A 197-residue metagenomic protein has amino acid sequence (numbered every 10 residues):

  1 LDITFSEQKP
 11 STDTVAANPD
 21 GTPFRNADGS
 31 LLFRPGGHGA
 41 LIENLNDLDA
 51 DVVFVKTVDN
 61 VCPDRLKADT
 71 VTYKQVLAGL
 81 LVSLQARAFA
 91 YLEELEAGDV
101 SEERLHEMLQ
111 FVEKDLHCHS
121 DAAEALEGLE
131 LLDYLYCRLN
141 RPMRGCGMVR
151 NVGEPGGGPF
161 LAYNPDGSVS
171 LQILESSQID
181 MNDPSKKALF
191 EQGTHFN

Functional and structural regions predicted by a protein language model:
L1-V152, D166, Q178: Domain-scale recognition of functional cores that engage charged ligands
G156-L161: Short aromatic-glycine-enriched beta-strand elements
N164-S168, F190-G193: Short, surface-exposed loop/turn microsegments at beta-strand edges and helix-strand junctions
V169-S177: A short macromolecule-binding patch
S185-N197: Short nucleic-acid-contacting surface segments enriched for D/E, G, S/T with interspersed K/R
